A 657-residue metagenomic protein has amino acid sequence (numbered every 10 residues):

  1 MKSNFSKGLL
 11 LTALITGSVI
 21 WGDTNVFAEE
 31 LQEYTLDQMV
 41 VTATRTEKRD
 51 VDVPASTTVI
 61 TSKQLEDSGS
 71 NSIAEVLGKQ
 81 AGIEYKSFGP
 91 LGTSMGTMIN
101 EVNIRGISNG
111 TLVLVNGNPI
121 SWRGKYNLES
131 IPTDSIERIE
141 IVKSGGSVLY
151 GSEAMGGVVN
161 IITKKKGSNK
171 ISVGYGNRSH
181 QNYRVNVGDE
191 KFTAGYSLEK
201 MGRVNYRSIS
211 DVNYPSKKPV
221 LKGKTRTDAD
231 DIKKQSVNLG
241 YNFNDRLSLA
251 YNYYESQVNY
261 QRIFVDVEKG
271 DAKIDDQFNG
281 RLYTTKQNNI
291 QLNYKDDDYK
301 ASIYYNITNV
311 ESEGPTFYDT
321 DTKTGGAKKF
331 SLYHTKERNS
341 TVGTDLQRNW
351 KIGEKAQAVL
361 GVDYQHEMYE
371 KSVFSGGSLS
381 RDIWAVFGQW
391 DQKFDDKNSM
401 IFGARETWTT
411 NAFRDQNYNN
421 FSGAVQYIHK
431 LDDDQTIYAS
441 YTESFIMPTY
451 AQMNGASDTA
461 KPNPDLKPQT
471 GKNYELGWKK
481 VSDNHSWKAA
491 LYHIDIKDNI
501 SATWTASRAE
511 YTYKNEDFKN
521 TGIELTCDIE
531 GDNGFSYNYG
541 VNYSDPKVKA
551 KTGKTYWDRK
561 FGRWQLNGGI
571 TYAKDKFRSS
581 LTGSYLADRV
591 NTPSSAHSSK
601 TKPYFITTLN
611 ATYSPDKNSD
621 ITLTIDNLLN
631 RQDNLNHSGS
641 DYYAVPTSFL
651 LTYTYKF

Functional and structural regions predicted by a protein language model:
M1-S70, A74-K79, V342-T344, W350 (+3 more regions): N-terminal Sec signal peptide and the immediately downstream disordered periplasmic leader that contains the TonB box
I73-V76, N100-N103, I141, L149 (+2 more regions): N-terminal periplasmic accessory domains that precede and gate Gram-negative outer-membrane beta-barrel machines
A74-N118: Extracytoplasmic beta-strand/coil segments of soluble accessory domains associated with Gram-negative outer-membrane
E101, N118-K143, I161: Short acidic/polar hinge/loop motifs at secondary-structure boundaries that mediate gating or recognition
S168, N186-Y283: Periplasmic-side early beta-strands and strand-to-turn transitions of outer-membrane beta-barrels
T193-A194, N242-S256, R281-N420, A424 (+5 more regions): Face-selective signature of the C-terminal outer-membrane beta-barrel domain
I274-D297, E337, D415-Q416, K430 (+6 more regions): Outer-membrane beta-barrel signature, preferentially recognizing the C-terminal barrel domain of Gram-negative
K393-M400, Y492-D495, K514-S594, S614-D620 (+2 more regions): Gram-negative outer-membrane beta-barrel transporters
